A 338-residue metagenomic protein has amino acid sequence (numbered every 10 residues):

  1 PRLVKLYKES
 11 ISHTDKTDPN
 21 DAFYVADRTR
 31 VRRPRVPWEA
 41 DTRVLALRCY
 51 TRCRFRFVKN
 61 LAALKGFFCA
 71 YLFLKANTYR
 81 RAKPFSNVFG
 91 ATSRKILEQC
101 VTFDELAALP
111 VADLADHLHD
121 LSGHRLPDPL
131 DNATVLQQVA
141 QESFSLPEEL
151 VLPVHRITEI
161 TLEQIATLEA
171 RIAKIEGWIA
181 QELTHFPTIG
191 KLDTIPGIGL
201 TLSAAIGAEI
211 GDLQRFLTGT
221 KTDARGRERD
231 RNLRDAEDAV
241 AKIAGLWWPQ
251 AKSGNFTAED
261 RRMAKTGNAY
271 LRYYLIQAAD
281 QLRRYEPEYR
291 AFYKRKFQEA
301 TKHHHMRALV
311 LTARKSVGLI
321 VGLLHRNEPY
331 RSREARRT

Functional and structural regions predicted by a protein language model:
P1-T338: A detector of single, family-specific signature residues that are central to catalytic or substrate-handling motifs
